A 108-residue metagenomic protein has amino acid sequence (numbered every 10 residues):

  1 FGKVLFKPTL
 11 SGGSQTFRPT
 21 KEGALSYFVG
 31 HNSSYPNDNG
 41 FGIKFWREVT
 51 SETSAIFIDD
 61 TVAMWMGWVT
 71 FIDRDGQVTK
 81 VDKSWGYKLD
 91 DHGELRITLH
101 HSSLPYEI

Functional and structural regions predicted by a protein language model:
F1-A55: A solvent-exposed, acidic/Ser-Thr-rich amphipathic alpha-helical stretch
I58-M66, T70-I108: Short beta-strand edge/turn micro-motifs at domain boundaries
